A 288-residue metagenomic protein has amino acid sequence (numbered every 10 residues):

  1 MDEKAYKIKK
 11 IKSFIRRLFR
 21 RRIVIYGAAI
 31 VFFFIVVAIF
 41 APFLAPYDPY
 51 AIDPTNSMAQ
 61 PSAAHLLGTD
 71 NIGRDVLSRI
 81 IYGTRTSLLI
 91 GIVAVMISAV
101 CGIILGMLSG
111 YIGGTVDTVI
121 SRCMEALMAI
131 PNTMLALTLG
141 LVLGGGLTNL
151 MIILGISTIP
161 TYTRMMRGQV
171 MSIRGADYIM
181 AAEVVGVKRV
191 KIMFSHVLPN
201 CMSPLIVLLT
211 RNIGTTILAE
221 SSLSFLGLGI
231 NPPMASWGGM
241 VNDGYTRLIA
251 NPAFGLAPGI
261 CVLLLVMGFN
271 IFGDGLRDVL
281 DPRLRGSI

Functional and structural regions predicted by a protein language model:
M1-I103, M107, G114-T115, G186 (+3 more regions): Gly/Trp-centered helix-boundary motif
F32-D48, G83, R122-G145, G214: Membrane-water interface segments at the C-terminal ends of transmembrane alpha-helices in multi-pass inner-membrane
L66, D70, V76, V100-G102 (+2 more regions): Generic hydrophobic transmembrane alpha-helix motif, especially the helices
R74-L89, V93, G113-S121, M171 (+2 more regions): Amphipathic cytosolic juxtamembrane alpha-helices at the membrane-cytosol interface of multi-pass membrane transporters
R85, L127, P131, G140 (+10 more regions): Residue-level hotspots within pore-lining transmembrane alpha-helices of multi-pass secondary transporters
T86-G91, L105, D117-S121, T148-I152 (+5 more regions): Short alpha-helical transmembrane interface motifs in multi-pass membrane proteins
M107-L108, T138, M151, G155 (+7 more regions): A residue-level signal for alpha-helical anchor/packing sites in multi-pass solute transporters
L139-L143, L154, Q169-V170, T215-C261 (+1 more regions): Glycine-rich helix-loop "coupling/hinge" segments at transmembrane-helix boundaries in multipass transporters
